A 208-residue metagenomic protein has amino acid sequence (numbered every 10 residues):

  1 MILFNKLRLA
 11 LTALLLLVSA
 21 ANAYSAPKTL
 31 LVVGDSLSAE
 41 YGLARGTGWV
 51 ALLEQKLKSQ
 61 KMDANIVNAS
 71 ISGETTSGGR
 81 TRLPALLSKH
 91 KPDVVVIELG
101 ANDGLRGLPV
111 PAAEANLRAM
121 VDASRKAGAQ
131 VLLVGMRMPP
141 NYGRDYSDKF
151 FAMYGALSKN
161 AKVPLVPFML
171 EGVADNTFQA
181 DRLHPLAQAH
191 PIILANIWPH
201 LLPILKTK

Functional and structural regions predicted by a protein language model:
M1-L11: Bacterial N-terminal signal peptides that target proteins for export
I2-F4, Y24, G78: General helical secondary-structure elements
L3, L52-Q55, M62, R80-K208: Alpha-helical cap/lid subdomain in secreted, periplasmic, or secretory-pathway luminal O-acyl-processing enzymes
T12-L15, S25: Transmembrane helix-bundle segments that form internal channels/tunnels in multi-pass membrane proteins, characterized
V18-A20: N-terminal signal peptide c-region/cleavage motif recognized by signal peptidases
Y24-S72, R82-K91: Serine-esterase "nucleophile elbow" of acetyl-processing enzymes
G73-S77: Acidic-and-aromatic substrate-binding clefts and catalytic sites of carbohydrate-active enzymes
